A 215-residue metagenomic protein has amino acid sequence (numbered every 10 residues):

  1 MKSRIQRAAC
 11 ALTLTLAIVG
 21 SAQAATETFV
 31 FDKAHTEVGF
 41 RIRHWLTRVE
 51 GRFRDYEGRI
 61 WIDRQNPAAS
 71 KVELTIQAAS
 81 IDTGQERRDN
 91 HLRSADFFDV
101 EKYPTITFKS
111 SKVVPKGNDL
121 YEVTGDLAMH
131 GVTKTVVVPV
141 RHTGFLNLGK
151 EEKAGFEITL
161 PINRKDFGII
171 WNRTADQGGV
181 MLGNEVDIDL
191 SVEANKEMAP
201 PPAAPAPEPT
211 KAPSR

Functional and structural regions predicted by a protein language model:
M1-L12: Bacterial N-terminal signal peptides that target proteins for export
K2, T15-L16, L46: Low-complexity, intrinsically disordered short peptide segments enriched in small/polar/basic residues
T15-Q23: C-terminal segment of classical bacterial N-terminal signal peptides
Q23-R215: Low-complexity, acidic/polar, glycine-enriched regions of mature
